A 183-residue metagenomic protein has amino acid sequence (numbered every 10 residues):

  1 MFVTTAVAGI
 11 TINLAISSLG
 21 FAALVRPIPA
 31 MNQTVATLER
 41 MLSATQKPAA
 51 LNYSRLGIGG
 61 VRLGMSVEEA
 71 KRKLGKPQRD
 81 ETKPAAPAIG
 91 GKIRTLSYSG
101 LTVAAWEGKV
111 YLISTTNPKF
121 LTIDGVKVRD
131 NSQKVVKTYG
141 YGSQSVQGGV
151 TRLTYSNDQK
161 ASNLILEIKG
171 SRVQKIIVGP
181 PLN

Functional and structural regions predicted by a protein language model:
M1-V3: Bacterial Sec-dependent N-terminal signal peptides
T5-A15: Bacterial N-terminal signal peptides
A15-L38: Signal peptide processing junction and immediate N-terminal pro/mature segment of secreted/exported proteins
M41, Q46-K47, L51, R55-G57 (+2 more regions): A cross-family detector of function-defining hotspots
R55, F120-L121: A generic structural signal for short
Y111, N117-F120, S132: A low-complexity, Ser/Thr/Gly/Pro-enriched, surface-exposed linker/loop concept that marks segments flanking
D124: Glycine-rich loop/hinge motif
